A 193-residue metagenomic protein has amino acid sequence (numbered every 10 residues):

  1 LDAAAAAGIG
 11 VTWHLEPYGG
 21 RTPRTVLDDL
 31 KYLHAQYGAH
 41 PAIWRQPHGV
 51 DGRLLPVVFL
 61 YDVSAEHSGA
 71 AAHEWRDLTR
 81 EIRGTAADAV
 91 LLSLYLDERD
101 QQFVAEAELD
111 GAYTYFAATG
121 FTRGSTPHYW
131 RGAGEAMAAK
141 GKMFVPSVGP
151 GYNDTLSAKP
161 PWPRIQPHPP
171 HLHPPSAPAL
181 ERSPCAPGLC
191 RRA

Functional and structural regions predicted by a protein language model:
L1-A193: Glycan-processing catalytic domains of CAZymes
